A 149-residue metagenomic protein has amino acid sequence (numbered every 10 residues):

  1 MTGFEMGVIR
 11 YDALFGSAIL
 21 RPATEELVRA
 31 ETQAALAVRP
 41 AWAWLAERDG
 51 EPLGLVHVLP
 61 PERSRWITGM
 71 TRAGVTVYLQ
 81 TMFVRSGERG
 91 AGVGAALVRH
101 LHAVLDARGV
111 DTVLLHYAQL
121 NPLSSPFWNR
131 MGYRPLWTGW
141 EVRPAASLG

Functional and structural regions predicted by a protein language model:
R10-E31: Conserved GNAT-fold acetyl-CoA-binding loop/helix
A30-W44, Y78: A short helix-loop-beta-strand connector motif used in the catalytic cores of GNAT acetyltransferases and, in some
P40-V56: Conserved beta-hairpin
L59, I67-S86, E141: Conserved acetyl-CoA binding element of GNAT-fold acetyltransferases
T81-V84, G90-A107, R130: Conserved acetyl-CoA-binding loop-helix of GNAT-fold acetyltransferases
A95, Q119-W137: Conserved active-site alpha-helix within GNAT-family acetyltransferase domains
L105-Y117: Conserved GNAT acetyl-CoA-binding A-motif
L114-S124, E141-A146: Conserved beta-strand-loop-alpha-helix junction that forms the acyl-donor binding cleft
